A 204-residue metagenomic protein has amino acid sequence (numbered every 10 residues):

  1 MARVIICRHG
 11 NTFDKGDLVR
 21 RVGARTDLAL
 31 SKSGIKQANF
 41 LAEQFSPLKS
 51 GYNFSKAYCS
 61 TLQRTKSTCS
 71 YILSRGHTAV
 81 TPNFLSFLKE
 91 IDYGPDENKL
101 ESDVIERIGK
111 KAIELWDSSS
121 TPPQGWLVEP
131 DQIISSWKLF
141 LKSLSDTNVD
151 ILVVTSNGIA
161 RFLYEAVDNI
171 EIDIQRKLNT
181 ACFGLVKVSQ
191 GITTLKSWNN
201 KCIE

Functional and structural regions predicted by a protein language model:
A2, C7-H77: Active-site-proximal alpha-helix that buttresses catalytic centers in soluble enzyme cores
V4, N148-G158: Generic beta-sheet signal
A24-S33, T121-D131, Q175: Active-site metal-coordination segments of metallo-dependent hydrolases
L48-Y52, S143-D150: Glycine-rich phosphate-binding loop signature in dinucleotide/nucleotide-binding domains
S50-F87, G109-S118, K187-E204: Conserved histidine-centered catalytic loops in small-molecule metabolism enzymes
S74-L139: Phosphate-handling substructures
I134, I170-T194: Domain-level recognition of soluble alpha/beta enzyme cores, biased toward histidine phosphatases/phosphomutases
N157-R161, C182: GST superfamily/GST-like fold recognition
